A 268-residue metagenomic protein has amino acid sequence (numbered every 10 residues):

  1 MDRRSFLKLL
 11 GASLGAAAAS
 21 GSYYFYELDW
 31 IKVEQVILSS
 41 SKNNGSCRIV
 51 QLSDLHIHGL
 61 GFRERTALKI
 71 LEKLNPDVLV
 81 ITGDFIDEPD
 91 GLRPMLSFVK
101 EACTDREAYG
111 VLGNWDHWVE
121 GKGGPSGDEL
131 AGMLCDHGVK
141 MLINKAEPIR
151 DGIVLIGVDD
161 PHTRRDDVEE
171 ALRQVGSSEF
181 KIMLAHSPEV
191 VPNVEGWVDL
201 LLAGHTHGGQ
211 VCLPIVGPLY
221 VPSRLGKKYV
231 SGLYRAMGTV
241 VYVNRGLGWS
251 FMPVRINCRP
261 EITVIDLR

Functional and structural regions predicted by a protein language model:
M1, A18-V50, H58, F62 (+1 more regions): C-terminal segment of N-terminal export signals and the immediately downstream linker at the start of the mature
M1-L14: N-terminal secretory signal peptides and thylakoid transit peptides that target proteins across membranes
I37, S97-D160, R164-D167, R173-V175: Extended active-site neighborhood of metal-dependent phosphoesterases/phosphodiesterases
S40-V50, V139, E147-L155, R235-V240: Beta-strand-turn-beta hairpins that frame and shape the catalytic cleft of phosphate-ester-processing enzymes
L52-L130, H137: Membrane-embedded segments
L52-S53, L79-G83, A108-N114, L142-I143 (+3 more regions): Active-site neighborhood of phospho(di)ester-bond hydrolases with catalytic His/Asp-centered motifs
V175-M183: Short beta-strand/loop segments at the ligand-binding rim of alpha/beta enzyme cores
P188-T263: Conserved beta-sheet core of the metallophosphoesterase superfamily
